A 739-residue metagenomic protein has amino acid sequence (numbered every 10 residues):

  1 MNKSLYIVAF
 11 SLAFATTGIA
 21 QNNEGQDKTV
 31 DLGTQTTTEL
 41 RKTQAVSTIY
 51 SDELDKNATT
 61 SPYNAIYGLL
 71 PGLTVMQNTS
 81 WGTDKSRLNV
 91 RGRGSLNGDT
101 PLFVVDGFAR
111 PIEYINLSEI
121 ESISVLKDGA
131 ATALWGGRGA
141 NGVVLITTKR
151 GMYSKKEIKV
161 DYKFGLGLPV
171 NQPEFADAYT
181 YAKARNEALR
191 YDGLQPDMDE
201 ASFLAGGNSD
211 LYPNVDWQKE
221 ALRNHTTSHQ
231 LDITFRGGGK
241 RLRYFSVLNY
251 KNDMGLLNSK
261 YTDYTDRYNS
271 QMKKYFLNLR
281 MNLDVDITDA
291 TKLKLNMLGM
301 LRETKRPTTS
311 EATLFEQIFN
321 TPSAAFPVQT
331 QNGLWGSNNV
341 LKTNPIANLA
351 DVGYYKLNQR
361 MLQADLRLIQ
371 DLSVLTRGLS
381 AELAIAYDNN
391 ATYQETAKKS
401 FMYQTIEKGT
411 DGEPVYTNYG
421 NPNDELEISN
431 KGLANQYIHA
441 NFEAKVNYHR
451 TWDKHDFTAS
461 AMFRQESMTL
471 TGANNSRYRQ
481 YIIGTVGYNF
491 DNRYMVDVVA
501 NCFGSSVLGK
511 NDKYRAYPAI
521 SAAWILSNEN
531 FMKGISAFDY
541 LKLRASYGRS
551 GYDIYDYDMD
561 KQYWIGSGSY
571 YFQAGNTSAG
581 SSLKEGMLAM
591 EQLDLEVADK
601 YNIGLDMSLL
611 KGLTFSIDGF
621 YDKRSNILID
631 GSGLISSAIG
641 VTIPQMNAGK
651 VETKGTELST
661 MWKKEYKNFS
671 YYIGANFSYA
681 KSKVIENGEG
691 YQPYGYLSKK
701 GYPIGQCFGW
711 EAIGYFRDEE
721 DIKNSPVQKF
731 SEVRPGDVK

Functional and structural regions predicted by a protein language model:
M1-L279, L293, Y671, P693 (+1 more regions): Short, small/polar-rich motifs associated with maturation and membrane association, primarily at protein termini
I66, F326-T330: GHKL/Bergerat-fold ATPase module in large chromosome/replication-associated machines
F103, Y488, E732: Short aromatic-centered micro-motifs
A109, L334-W335, P414, D456 (+2 more regions): Short, solvent-exposed loop/turn motifs
K159-N208, T309-S310, E665-K739: Conserved small-residue
N282-T291, N296-L301, S310-E311, E316-I318 (+2 more regions): Extracellular/periplasmic, surface-exposed regions of secreted and cell-surface proteins
Y403: Active-site-proximal polar cores
